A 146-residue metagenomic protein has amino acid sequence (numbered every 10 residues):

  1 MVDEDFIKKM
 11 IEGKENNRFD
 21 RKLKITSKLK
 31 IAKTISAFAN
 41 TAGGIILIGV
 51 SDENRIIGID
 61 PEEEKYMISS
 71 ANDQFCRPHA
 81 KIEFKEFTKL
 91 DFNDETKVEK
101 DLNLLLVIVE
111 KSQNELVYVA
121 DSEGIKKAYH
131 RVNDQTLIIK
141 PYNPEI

Functional and structural regions predicted by a protein language model:
M1-I146: Conserved N-terminal catalytic/coupling substructures associated with nucleotide/phosphate chemistry
